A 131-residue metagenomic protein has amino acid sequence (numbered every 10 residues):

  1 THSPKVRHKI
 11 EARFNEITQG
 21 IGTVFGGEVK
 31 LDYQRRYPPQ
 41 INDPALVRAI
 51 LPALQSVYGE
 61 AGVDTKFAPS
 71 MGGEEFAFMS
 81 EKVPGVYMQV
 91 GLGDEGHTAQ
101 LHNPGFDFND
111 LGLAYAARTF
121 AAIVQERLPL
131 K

Functional and structural regions predicted by a protein language model:
T1-K131: Metal-dependent amide/peptide-bond hydrolase catalytic core, centered on the "pita-bread" metallohydrolase fold
